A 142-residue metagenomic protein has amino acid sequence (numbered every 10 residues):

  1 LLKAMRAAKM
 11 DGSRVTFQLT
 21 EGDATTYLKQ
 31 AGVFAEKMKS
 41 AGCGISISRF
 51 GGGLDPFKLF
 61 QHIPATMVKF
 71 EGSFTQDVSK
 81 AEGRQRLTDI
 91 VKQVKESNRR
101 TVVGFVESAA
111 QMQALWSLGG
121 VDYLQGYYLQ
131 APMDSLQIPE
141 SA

Functional and structural regions predicted by a protein language model:
L1, L28-A35, L87: Heptad-repeat coiled-coil signal-transmission/dimerization helices
L1-K9, E36, G52: Bacterial c-di-GMP phosphodiesterase EAL domain
L2-R6, G32, F57, Q111: Short, well-ordered helical secondary-structure segments
M5, A35-M38, I90-V94: Hydrophobic positions in alpha-helices of CheY-like receiver
R6-A8, K29-A31, I63-P64: A broad, low-specificity signal for short, low-complexity segments enriched in glycine/proline and polar/charged
R14-Y27, C43-A142: EAL-family c-di-GMP phosphodiesterase catalytic domain
